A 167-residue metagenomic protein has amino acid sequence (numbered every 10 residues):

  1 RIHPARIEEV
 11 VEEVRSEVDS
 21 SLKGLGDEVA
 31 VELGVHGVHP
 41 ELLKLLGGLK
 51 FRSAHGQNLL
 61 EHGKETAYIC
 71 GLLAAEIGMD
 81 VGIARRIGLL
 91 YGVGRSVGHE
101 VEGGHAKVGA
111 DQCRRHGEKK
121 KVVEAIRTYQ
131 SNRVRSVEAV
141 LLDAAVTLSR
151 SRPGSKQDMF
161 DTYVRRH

Functional and structural regions predicted by a protein language model:
R1-H39: OB-fold/S1-family RNA-binding modules
A5, S21, G34, V38-E41 (+4 more regions): Amphipathic, alpha-helical segments enriched in basic
R15-S16, E32, L59, G98-E100: A short, ordered amphipathic alpha-helix with a cationic face
G24-Y68, A74-M79: Pre-Walker A segment
L49-K50, L60-H167: Divalent metal-dependent catalytic cores for phosphoryl transfer on phosphate-bearing substrates
